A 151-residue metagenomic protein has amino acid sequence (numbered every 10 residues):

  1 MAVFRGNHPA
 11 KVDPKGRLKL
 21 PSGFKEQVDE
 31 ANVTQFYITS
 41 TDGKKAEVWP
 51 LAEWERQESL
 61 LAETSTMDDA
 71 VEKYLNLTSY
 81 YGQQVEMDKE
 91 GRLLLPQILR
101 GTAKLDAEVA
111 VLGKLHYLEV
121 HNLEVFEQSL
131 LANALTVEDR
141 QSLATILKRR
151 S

Functional and structural regions predicted by a protein language model:
M1-P9, P14-K15, G23-E90, Q97-S151: Flexible "stalk/tail and boundary" regions
